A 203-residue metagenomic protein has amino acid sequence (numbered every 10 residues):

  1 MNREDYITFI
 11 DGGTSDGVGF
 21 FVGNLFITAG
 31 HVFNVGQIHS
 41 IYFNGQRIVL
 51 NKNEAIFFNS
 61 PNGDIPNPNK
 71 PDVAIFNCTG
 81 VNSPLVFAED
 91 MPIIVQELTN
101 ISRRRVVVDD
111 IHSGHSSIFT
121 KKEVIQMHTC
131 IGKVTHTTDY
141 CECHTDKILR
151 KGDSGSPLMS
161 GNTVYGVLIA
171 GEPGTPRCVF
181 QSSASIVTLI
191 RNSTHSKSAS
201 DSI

Functional and structural regions predicted by a protein language model:
D5-G13, F20-G23, G30-H136, M159-G161: Serine endopeptidase catalytic core focused on the charge-relay Asp
F20, D146-I169: Catalytic nucleophile loop of clan PA
L25-T28, F76-C78, T135-I148, C178-F180: Generic recognition of long tandem-repeat/solenoid scaffolds
A29-N34, R150-K151, Y165-T175: Short beta->alpha transition motifs characteristic of CBS
M127, T138-Y140, D153: Mature extracytoplasmic/luminal segments of secretory-pathway proteins
I169-I203: C-terminal cap/linker of serine protease catalytic domains
